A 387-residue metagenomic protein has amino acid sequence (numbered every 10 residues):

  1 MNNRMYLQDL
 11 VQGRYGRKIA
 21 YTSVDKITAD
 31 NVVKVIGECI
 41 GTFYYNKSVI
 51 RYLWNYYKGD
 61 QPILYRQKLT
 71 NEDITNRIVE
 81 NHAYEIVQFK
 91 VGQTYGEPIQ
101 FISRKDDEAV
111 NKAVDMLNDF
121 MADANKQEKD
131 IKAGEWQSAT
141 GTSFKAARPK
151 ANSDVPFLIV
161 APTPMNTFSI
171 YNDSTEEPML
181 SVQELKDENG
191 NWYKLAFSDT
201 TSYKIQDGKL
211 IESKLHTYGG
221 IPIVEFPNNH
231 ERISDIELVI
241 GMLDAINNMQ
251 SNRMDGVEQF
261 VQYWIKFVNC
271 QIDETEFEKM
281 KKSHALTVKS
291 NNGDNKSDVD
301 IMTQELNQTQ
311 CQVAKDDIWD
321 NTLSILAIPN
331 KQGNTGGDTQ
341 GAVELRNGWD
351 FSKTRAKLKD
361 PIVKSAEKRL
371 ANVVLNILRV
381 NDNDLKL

Functional and structural regions predicted by a protein language model:
M1-F157: Extended, helix-rich architectural segments
V11-I40, K47, A109, K150 (+3 more regions): Charge-rich, acidic-biased intrinsically disordered regions
A109-A113, M121, N125, K129 (+7 more regions): Short amphipathic alpha-helical segments
N111-N118, N295-I301, W349: A short, surface-exposed helix-loop junction/capping segment
I131-R232: Extended, regular secondary-structure scaffolds
E135, I301-Q312, K353-D360: Short, charged/polar micro-motifs that form catalytic or ligand-binding hotspots
E212-R346: Extended, charged amphipathic alpha-helical segments
N321, I325-L385: C-terminal structural cap/anchor segments
